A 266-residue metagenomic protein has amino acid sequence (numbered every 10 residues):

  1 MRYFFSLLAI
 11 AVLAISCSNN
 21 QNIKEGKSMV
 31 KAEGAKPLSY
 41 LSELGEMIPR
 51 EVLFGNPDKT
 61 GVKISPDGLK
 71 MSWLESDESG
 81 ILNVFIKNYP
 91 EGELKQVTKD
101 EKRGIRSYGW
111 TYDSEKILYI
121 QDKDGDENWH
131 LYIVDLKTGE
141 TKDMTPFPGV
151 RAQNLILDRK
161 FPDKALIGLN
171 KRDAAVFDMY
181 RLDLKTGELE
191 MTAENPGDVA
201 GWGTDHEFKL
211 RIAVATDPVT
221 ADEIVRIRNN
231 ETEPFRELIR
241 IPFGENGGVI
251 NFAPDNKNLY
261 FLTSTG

Functional and structural regions predicted by a protein language model:
M1-F4: Positively charged n-region of N-terminal signal peptides that target proteins for export
A14-S16: C-terminal motif of bacterial Sec signal peptides marking the signal peptidase cleavage site
S18-N20: Bacterial signal peptide processing site
I23, M29-K59, K87-R106, T111 (+6 more regions): Multi-bladed beta-propeller domains
M47-N83: Beta-strand-rich domains and repeat architectures in extracellular enzymes and scaffolds, especially beta-propellers
V62-K70, Y108-K116, L155-K164, W202-K209 (+1 more regions): Blade-terminus and WD-like Trp-Asp/Gly-His loop motifs, strongest in beta-propeller folds
S72-E78, T98, L118-G125, T145 (+7 more regions): Beta-strand C-termini and the immediately following turn/loop, strongest in propeller blades
I81-N83, N128-H130, V176-D178, D222: A detector of repeated loop/turn-to-beta-strand junctions in beta-rich toroidal repeat architectures
